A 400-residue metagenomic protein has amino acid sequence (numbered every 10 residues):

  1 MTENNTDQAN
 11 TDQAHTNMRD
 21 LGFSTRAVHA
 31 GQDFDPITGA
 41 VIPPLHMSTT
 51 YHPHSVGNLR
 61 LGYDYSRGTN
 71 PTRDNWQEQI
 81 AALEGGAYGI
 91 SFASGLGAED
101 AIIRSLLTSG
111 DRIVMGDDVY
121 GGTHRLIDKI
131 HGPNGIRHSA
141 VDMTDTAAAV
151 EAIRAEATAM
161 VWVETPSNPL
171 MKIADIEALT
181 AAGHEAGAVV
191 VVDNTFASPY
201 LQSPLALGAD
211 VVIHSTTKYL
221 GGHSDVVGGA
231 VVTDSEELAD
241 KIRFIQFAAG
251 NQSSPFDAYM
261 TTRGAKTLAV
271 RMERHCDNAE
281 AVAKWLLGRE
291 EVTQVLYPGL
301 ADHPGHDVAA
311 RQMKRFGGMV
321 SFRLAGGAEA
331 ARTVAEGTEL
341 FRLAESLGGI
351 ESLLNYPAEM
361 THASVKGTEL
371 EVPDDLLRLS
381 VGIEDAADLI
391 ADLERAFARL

Functional and structural regions predicted by a protein language model:
T2-N5, N10, V150, E336 (+1 more regions): PLP-dependent enzyme catalytic core of the Aspartate aminotransferase-like
T2-N70, W76-Q79: N-terminal "arm"/small-domain region of PLP-dependent enzymes with the aminotransferase-like
N17, Y88-E291: Conserved PLP-enzyme active-site core in the AAT-like
D20, S24-V41, E329-K366: C-terminal core of ALDH-fold dehydrogenases
T50-D100, G122-K129: Conserved N-terminal alpha-helix of the aminotransferase class I/II PLP-enzyme fold
A249-G250, G337-S346, A396-L400: A common structural junction motif
T261-V270, G317-A325, L377-G382: Short, well-ordered beta-strand elements within core beta-sheets of diverse protein domains
E280-E339, L343-E345, S364-E371: Conserved small-domain helix->loop->beta segment predominantly found in fold-type I
